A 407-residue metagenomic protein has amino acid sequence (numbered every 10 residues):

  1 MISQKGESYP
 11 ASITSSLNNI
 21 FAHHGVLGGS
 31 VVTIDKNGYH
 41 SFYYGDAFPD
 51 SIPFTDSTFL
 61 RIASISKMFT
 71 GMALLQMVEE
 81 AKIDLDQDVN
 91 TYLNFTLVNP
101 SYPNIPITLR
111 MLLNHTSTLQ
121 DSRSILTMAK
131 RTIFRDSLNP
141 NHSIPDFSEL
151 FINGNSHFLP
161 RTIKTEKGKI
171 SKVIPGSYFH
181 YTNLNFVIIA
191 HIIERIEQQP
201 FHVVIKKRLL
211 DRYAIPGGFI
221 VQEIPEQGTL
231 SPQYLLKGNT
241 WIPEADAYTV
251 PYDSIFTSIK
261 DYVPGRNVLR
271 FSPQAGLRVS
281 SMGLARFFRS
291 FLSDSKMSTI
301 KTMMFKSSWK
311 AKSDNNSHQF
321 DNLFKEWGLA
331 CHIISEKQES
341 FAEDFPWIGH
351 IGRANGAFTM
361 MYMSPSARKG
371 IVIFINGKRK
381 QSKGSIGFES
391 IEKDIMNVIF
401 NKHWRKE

Functional and structural regions predicted by a protein language model:
G6-I62, I163-S171: Short, conserved catalytic-motif segment at the N-terminal edge
S8, S12, S16, F69 (+11 more regions): Extracytoplasmic/secreted proteins, especially bacterial periplasmic and envelope-associated proteins
H24-S30, D50-L112, I170-N185, S272-A275 (+1 more regions): Short active-site loop at a secondary-structure junction that contains or immediately precedes the catalytic residue(s)
D46-P49, S295, K378-K380: A short acidic/small-residue loop/turn micro-motif
S101-F345: Short, surface-exposed loop or secondary-structure junction motifs that flank catalytic or metal-binding residues
S293, F305-N316, E336, R379-E407: Short, gly/Ser/Thr-rich active-site loops of penicillin-recognizing serine hydrolases
P346-S364: Low-complexity, glycine/alanine/valine/leucine- and proline-rich hydrophobic stretches
F358-S364, R368-Q381: Short, well-ordered beta-strand elements
